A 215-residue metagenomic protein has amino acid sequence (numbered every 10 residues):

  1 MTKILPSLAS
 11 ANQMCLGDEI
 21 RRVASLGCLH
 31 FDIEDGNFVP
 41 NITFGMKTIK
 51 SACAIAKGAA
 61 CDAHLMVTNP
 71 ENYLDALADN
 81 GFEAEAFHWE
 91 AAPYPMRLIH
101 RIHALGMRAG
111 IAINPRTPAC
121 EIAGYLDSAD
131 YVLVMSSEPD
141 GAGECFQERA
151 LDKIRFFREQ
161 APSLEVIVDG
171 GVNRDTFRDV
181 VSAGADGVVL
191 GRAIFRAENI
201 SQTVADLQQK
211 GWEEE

Functional and structural regions predicted by a protein language model:
K3-L8, L29-F31, A52, C61-L65 (+5 more regions): Hydrophobic faces of well-ordered beta-strands that scaffold small-molecule active sites in alpha/beta enzyme cores
L16, V23, D32, L77 (+6 more regions): Conserved, mostly hydrophobic/aromatic
E19-V23, N69-D79, T117-D127, V172-V188: Catalytic cores of alpha/beta
H30-F31, D35-R101: N-terminal active-site wall of soluble small-molecule enzyme domains
D35-T43, K47, P115, I122-R155 (+2 more regions): Glycine/Thr-rich beta-alpha phosphate-binding loop at enzyme active sites
I42-A63, R101-N114, E148-I167, L207-E215: Alpha-helix-loop-beta-strand connector modules within alpha/beta enzyme cores
E85-P93, L133-E144, A183-T203: Glycine-rich phosphate-binding active-site loops on the catalytic face of alpha/beta enzymes
E159, S163-V168, N173-E215: Alpha/beta catalytic cores of nucleotide-metabolism and tRNA/nucleoside-modifying enzymes
